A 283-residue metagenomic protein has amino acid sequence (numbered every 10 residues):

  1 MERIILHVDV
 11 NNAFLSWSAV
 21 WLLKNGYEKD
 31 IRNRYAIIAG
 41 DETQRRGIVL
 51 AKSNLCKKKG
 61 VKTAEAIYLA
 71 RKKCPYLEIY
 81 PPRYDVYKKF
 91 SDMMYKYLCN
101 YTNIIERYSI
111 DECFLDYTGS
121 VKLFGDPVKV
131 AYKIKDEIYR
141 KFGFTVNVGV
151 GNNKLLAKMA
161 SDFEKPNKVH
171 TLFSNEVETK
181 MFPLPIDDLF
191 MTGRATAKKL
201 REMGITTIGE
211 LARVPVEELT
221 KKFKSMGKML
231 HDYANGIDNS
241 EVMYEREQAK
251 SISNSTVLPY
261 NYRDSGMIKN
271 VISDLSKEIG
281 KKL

Functional and structural regions predicted by a protein language model:
M1-I110, F114, A234: Residues that scaffold, gate, or flank divalent-cation-dependent active/transport sites
W17-V20, I48-A51, L156-E164, E241-E245: Short acidic, glycine/serine/threonine-rich loops at helix termini
M93, Y97-Y101, K133-F142, K199 (+4 more regions): Generic non-transmembrane alpha-helical segments
Y108-E112, G151-K154, E247: Short Gly/Ser/Thr- and Asp/Glu-enriched loop/turn motifs at secondary-structure junctions
L115-K135, G204: Catalytic palm subdomain of template-directed nucleic-acid polymerases, centered on the conserved carboxylate motif
D126-D187: Long, highly charged, low-complexity intrinsically disordered interaction regions that mediate electrostatic DNA/RNA
D188, K198-L283: DNA-contacting surface of Y-family translesion DNA polymerases
